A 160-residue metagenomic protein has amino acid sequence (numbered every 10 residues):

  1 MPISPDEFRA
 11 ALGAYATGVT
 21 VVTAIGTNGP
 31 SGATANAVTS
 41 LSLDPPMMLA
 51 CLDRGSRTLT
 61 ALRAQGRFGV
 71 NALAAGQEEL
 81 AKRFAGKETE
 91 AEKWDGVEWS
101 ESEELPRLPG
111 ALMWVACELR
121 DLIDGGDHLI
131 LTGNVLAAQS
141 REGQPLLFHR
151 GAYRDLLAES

Functional and structural regions predicted by a protein language model:
M1-S160: Basic, polyanion-binding surface patches
